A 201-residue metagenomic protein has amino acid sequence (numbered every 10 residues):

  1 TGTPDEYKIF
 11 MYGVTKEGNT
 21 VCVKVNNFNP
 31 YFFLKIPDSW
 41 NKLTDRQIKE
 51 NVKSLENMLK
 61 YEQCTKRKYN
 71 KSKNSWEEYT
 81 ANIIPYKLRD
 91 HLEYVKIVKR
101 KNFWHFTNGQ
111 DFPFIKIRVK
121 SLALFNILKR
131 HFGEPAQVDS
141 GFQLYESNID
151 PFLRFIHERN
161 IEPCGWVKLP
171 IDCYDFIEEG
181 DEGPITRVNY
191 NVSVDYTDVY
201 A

Functional and structural regions predicted by a protein language model:
T1-A201: The two-metal-ion catalytic cores of nucleic-acid processing enzymes
